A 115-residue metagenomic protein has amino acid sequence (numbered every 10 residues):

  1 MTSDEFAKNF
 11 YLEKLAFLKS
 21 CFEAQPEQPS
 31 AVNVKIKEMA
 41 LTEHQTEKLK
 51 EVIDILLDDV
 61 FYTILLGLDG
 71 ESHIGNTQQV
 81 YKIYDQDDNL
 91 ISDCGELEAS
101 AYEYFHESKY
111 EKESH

Functional and structural regions predicted by a protein language model:
M1, Y102-H115: Short acidic DE-rich linear segments
M1-Q45, I74-N76: N-terminal low-complexity, intrinsically disordered segments
T2, S30, S92-E103: Secondary-structure junction/capping motif
K8-N9, Q79-K82, S100-Y102, S108: Intrinsically disordered, low-complexity segments enriched in small/polar residues
H44-A99: Amphipathic protein-protein interaction modules
